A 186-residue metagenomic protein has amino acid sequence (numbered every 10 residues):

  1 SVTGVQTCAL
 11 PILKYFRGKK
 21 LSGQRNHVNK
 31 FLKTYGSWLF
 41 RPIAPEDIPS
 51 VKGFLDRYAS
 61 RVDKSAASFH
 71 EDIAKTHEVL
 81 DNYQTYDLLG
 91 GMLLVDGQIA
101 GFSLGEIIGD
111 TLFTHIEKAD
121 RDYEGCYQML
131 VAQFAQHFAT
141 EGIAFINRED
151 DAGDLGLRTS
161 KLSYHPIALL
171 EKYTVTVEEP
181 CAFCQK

Functional and structural regions predicted by a protein language model:
V2-L10: Short, small-residue-biased leader/transition segments that mark boundaries at the very start of proteins
A9, S22-R25, V177-K186: C-terminal "cap" of GNAT-fold acetyltransferases
I12-F16: Short, charged/polar, Gly/Pro-enriched secondary-structure boundary elements
N26-H27, S37-Y123: A conserved beta-strand-loop-helix scaffold within acyl/acetyltransferase catalytic domains
G90-V177: Aromatic (often tryptophan-rich) hydrophobic motifs at membrane interfaces
